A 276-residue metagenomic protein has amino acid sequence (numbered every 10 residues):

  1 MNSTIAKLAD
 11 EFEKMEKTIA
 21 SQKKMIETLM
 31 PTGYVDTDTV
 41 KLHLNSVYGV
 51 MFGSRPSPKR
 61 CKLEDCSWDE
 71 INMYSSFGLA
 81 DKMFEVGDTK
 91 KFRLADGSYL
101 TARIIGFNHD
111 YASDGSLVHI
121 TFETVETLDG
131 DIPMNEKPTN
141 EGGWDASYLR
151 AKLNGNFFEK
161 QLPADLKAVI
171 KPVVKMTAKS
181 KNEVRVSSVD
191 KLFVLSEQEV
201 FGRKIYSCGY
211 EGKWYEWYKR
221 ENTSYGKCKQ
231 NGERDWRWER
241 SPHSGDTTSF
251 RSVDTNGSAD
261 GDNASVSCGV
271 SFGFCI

Functional and structural regions predicted by a protein language model:
L8, F12-M15, I19-Q22, L29 (+1 more regions): Long, heptad-repeat coiled-coil alpha-helices used as oligomerization/scaffolding rods
F12, E27-T28, G245, N256: Intrinsically disordered, low-complexity segments enriched in polar/charged small residues
T18, D38-V40, N256: Intrinsically disordered, low-complexity regions of eukaryotic proteins
E27-V47: Helical coiled-coil/dimerization "stalks" and their immediately adjacent regulatory linkers at helix->disorder
L42-I276: Collagenous Gly-X-Y triple-helix signature in extracellular proteins
